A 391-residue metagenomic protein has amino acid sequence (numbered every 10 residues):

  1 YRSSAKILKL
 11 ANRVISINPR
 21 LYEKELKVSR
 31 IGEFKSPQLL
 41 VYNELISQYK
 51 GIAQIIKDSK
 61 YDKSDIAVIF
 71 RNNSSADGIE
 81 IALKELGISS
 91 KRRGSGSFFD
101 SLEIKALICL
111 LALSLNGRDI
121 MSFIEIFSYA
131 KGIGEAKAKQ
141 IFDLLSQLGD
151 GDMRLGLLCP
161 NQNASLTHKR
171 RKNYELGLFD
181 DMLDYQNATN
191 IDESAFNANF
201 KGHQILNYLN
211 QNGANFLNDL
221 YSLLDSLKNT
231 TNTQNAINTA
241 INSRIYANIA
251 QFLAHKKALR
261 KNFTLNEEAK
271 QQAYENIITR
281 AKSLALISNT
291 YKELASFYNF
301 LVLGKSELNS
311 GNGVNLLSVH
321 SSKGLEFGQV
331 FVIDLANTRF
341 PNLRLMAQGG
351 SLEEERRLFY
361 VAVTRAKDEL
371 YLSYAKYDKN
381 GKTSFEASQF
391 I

Functional and structural regions predicted by a protein language model:
Y1-I88, L115-N116: Helicase P-loop NTPase motor core
Y1-S4, N73-S75, S97-F99, S322-K323 (+2 more regions): Conserved nucleotide-binding/hydrolysis micro-motifs of P-loop NTPases
I31-E33, D62-T231: ATPase/helicase motor core of nucleic-acid motors
Y129, L286-N342, E354, L358-D378: Conserved helicase core region in the C-terminal RecA-like lobe
N161-S321: Accessory C-terminal helicase-associated subdomains
L345-G349: Short glycine-enriched, charge-decorated loop/helix-capping segments at active-site entrances that position
Y377-I391: Helicase C-terminal subdomain and adjacent C-terminal extension
